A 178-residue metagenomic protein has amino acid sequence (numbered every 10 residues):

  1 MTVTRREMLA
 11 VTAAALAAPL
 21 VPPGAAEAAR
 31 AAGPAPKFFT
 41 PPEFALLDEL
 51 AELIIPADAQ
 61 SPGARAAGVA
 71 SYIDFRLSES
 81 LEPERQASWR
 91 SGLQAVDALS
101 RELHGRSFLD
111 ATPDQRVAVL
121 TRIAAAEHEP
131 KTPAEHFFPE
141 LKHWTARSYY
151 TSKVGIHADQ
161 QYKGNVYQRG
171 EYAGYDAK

Functional and structural regions predicted by a protein language model:
T2-E7, P19-I54: C-terminal segment of N-terminal export signals and the immediately downstream linker at the start of the mature
T12-A13: Sec-dependent signal peptide hydrophobic core
A17-A18, A125: Residue-level marker of structural boundaries
G24-A29, A64-A70: Short alpha-helical hairpin
P36-T40, D58-G63, E82: Short, N-terminal intrinsically disordered low-complexity segments that are rich in Pro/Gly and polar/charged residues
A45, E49-E52, S61, G68-K178: Mature-region segments of soluble proteins
